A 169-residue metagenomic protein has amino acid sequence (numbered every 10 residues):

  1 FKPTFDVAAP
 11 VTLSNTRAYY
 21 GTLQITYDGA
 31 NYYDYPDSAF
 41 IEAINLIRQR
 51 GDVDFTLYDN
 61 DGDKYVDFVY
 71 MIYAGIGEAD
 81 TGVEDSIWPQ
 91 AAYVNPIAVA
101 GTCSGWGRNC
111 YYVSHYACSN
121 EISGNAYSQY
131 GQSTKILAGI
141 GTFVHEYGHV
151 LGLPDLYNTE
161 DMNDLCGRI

Functional and structural regions predicted by a protein language model:
F1-L165: Active-site-proximal segment of zinc-dependent metalloprotease catalytic domains
R168-I169: Metalloprotease/metallohydrolase-associated module, dominated by Zn2+-dependent proteases
